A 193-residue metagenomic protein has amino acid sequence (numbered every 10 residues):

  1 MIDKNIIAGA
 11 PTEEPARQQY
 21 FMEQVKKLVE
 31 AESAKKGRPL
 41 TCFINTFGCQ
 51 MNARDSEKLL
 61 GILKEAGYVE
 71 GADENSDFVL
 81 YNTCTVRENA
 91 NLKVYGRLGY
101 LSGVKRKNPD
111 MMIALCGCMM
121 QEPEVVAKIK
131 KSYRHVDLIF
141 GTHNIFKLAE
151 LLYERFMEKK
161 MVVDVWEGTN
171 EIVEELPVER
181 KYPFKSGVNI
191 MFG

Functional and structural regions predicted by a protein language model:
M1-G193: Proteins enriched for Cys/Gly/acidic motifs involved in redox and nucleic-acid/cofactor modification
